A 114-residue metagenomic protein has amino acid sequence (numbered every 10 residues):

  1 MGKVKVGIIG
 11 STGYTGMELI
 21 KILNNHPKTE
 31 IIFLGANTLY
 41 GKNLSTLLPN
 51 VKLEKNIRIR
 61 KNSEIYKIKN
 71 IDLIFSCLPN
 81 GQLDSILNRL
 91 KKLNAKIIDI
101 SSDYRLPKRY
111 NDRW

Functional and structural regions predicted by a protein language model:
M1-W114: N-terminal Rossmann-like NAD(P) cofactor-binding subdomain of oxidoreductases, focused on the glycine-rich
